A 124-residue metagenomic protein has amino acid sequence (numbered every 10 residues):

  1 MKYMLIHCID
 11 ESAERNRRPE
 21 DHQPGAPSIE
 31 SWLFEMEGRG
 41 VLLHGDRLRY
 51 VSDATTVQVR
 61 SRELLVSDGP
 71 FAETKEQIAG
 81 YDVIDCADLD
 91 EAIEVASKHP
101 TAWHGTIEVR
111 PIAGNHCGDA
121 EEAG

Functional and structural regions predicted by a protein language model:
M1-G124: Conserved, structured core segments of small domains
